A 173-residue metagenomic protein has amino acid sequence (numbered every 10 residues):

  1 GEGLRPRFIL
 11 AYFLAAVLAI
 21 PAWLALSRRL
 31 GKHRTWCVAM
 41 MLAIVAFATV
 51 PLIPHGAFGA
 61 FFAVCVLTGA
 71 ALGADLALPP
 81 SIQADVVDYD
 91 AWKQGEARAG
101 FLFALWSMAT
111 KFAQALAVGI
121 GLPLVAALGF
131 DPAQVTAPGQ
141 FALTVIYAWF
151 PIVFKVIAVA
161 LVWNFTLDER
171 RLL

Functional and structural regions predicted by a protein language model:
G1-L173: Membrane-embedded alpha-helical bundles of multi-pass transporters/translocases, especially carrier/permease families
